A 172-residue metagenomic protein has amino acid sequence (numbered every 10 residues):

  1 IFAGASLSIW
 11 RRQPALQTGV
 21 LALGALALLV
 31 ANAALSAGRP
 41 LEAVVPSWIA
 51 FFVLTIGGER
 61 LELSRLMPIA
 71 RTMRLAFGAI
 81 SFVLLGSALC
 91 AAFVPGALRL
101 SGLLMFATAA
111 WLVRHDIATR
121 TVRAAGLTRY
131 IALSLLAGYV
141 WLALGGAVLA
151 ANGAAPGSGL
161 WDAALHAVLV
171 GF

Functional and structural regions predicted by a protein language model:
I1-F172: Hydrophobic alpha-helical transmembrane segments of multi-pass integral membrane proteins
